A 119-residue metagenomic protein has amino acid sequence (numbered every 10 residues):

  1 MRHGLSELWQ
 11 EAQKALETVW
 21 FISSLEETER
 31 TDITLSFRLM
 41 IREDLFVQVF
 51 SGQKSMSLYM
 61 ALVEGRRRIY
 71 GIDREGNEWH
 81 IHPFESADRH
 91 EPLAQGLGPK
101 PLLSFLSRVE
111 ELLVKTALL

Functional and structural regions predicted by a protein language model:
M1-E11, E75-L119: Mixed-charge, Lys/Arg-enriched low-complexity segments
M1-F46, G52: Negatively charged, low-complexity tracts enriched in Asp/Glu with abundant Ser/Thr
V19, V47-V49, V63, L93 (+2 more regions): Extended aliphatic helical segments
L25-T28, D73-E78: Short, functional N-terminal and low-complexity linear motifs
F37-I41, E64, E85-D88, L97: Short alpha-helical interface elements
R42-S57, R89-P101: Short, Lys/Arg-enriched charge-dense amphipathic segments
V47-E75: Short, conserved beta-strand/beta-arch hydrophobic-aromatic motifs that form part of recognition grooves or interface
